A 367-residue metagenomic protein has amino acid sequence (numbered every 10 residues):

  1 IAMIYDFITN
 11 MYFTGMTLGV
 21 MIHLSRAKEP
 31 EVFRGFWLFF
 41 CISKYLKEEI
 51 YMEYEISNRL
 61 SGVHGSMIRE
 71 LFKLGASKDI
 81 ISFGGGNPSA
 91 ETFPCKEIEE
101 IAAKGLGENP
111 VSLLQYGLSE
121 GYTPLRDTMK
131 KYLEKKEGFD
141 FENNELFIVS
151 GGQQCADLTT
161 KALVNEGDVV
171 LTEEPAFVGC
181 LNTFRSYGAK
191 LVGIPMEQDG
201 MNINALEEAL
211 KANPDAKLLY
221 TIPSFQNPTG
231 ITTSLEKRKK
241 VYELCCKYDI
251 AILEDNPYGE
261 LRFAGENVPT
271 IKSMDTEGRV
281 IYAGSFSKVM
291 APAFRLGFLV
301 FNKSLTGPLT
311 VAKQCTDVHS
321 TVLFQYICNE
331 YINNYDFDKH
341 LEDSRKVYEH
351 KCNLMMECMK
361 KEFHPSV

Functional and structural regions predicted by a protein language model:
A2, T14-G15, L24-F39: Positively charged N-terminal leader segments that act as targeting/secretion signals
D6, N10-Y12, H23, Y45 (+1 more regions): Intrinsic-disorder-associated, low-complexity terminal segments enriched in Asp/Asn/His/Tyr and depleted of Lys/Arg
G19, V32-Y51: Short, Lys/Arg-enriched N-terminal segments with co-localized hydrophobic residues within the first ~10-30 amino acids
R26, Y51, R59-G151, L158 (+1 more regions): N-terminal small-domain helix-loop-helix segment of the aminotransferase-like
S112-Y248, L253, G259-M274, Y348: Conserved core of the PLP fold type I
T276-K346: Conserved core segment of the aminotransferase class I/II
L341-V367: Conserved PLP-dependent catalytic core of the aminotransferase class-I/II
